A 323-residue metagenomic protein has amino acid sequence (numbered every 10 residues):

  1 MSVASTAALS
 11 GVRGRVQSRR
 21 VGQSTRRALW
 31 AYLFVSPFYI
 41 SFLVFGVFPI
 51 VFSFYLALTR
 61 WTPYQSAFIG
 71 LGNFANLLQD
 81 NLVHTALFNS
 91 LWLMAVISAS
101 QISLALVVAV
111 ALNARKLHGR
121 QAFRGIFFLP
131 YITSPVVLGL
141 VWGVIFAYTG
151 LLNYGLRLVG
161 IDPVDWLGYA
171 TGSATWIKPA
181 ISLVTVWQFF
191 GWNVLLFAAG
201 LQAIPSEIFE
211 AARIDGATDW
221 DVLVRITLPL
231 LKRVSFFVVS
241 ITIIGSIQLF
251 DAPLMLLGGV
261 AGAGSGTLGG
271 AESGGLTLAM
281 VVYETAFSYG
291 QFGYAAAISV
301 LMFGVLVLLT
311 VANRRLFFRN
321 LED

Functional and structural regions predicted by a protein language model:
M1-T25: Short, Lys/Arg-rich, polar N-terminal cytosolic tail immediately upstream of the first transmembrane signal-anchor
R27-D323: A structural signal for multi-pass alpha-helical bundles of membrane permease subunits that mediate small-molecule
